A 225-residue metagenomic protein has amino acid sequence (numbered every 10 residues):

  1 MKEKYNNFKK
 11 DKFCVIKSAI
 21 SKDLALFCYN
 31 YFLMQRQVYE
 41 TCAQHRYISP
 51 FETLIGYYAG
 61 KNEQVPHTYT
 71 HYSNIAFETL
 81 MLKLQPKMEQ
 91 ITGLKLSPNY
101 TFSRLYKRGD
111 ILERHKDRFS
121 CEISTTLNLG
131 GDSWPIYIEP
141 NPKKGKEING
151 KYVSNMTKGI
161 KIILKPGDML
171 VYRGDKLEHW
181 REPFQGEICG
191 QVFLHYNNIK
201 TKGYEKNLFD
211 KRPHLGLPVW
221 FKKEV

Functional and structural regions predicted by a protein language model:
M1-T92: Non-heme Fe(II)/2-oxoglutarate
E63-Q64, W180, Q191: Short, active-site-adjacent segments that bind or coordinate small-molecule cofactors and metal centers
G93-F102: A short coil-to-beta-strand element that immediately follows conserved catalytic motifs
L105: Conserved active-site beta-strand element of glycosyltransferases/polysaccharide synthases
R108-K176, I188-Q191, N197-K211: Catalytic core of non-heme Fe(II) oxygenases with the double-stranded beta-helix
R181-G186: Short proline/glycine-enriched turn/loop segments at secondary-structure junctions
N207-V225: Glycine- and charge-enriched low-complexity intrinsically disordered segments
